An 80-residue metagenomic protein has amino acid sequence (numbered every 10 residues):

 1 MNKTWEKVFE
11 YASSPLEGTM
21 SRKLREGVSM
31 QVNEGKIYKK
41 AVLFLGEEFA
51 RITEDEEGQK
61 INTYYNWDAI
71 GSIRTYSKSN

Functional and structural regions predicted by a protein language model:
M1-E34, K60, W67-N80: Short glycine-rich, low-complexity segments
E34-E56: Acidic, low-complexity, intrinsically disordered interaction modules
Y38-K39, N62-Y64: A sequence-level detector of short linear motifs
F49, Y64-Y65: Aromatic side chains
E56-N62: Short solvent-exposed strand/turn elements
